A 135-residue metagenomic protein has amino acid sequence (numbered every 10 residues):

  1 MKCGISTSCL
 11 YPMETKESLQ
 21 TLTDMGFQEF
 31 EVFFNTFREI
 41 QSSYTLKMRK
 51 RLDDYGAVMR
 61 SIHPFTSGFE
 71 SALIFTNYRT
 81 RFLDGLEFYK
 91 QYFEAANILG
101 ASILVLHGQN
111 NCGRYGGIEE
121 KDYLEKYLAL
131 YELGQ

Functional and structural regions predicted by a protein language model:
M1-C3, D24-I40: Short N-terminal signal/transit or membrane-insertion segments and the immediately adjacent low-complexity/disordered
M1-M13, T45-L52, E87-F88: N-terminal-biased segments
K2-T7, F30-V32, M59-P64, L104-L106: Hydrophobic faces of well-ordered beta-strands that scaffold small-molecule active sites in alpha/beta enzyme cores
S8-T15, F33-K47, N111-I118: Acidic-and-aromatic substrate-binding clefts and catalytic sites of carbohydrate-active enzymes
Y11, R38, T66, F75-T76: Generic, ordered loop/turn and secondary-structure boundary motif
K16-E17, S71-Q135: Active-site acidic/histidine proton-transfer and metal-coordination neighborhood in alpha/beta enzyme cores
L19-M25, Q41-P64, Q91-G100, Y131-Q135: Acidic (Asp/Glu)-rich catalytic clusters
P64-E70: Substrate-binding cleft and catalytic face of glycoside hydrolase catalytic domains, especially the flexible beta-alpha
